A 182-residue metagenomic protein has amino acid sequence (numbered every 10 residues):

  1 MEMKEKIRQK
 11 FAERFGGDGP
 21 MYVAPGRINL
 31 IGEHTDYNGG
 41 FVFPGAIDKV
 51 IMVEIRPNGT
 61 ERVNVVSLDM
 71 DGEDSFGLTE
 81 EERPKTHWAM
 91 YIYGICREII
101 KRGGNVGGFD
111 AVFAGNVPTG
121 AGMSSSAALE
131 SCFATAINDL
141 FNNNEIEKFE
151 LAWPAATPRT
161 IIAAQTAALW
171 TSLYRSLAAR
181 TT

Functional and structural regions predicted by a protein language model:
E2-A127, S131-K148, P154-T157, I162 (+2 more regions): ATP-binding N-lobe of GHMP and related small-molecule kinases
